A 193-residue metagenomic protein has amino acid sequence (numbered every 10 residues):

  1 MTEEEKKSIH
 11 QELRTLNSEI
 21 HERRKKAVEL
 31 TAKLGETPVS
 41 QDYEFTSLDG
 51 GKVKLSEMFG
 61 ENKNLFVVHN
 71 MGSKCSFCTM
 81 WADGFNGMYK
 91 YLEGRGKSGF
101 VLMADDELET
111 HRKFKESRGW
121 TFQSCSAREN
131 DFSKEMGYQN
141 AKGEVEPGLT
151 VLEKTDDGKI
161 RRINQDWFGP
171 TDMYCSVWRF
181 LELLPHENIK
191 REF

Functional and structural regions predicted by a protein language model:
M1-R24: Extreme N-terminal leader/targeting regions
H21-E57: N-terminal "domain-start" segment that seeds a small globular fold
L55-F77: Short active-site neighborhood of thiol/selenol oxidoreductases, capturing the structured segment around
F59-N62, D83, D166-P170: A short, sequence-level motif marking secondary-structure junctions
S73, T79-L102: Conserved helix-turn-beta segment immediately C-terminal to the redox Cys motif in thioredoxin-like folds
E93-T110, W120-F132: Thiol-based oxidoreductase modules, predominantly thioredoxin-like and allied folds used for disulfide exchange
K113: Short active-site loop/helix that positions an aromatic residue
S117, C125-F193: Thiol/selenol-based redox catalytic cores and closely related redox-interacting motifs
